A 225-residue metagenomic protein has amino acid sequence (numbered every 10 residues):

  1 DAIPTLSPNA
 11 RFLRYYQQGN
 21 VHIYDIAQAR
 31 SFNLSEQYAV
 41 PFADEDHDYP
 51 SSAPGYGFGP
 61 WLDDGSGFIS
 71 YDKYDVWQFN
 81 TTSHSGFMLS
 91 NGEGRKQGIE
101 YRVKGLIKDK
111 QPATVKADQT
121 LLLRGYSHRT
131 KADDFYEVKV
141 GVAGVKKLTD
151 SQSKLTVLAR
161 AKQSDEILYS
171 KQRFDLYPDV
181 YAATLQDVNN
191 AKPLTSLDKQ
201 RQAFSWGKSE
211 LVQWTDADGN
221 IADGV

Functional and structural regions predicted by a protein language model:
D1-F32, P60: Secondary-structure-rich domain cores
D1-R11, E45-D64, R95-D118, K154: Short coil-to-beta transitions that initiate beta-strands within beta-rich domains
A10-L13, G67-F68, L121, I167: Hydrophobic beta-strand positions that form the internal "hydrophobic ladder" of WD40/Gbeta-like beta-propeller blades
Y16-V21, Q28, H47-M88, S164: Repeat-solenoid scaffold signature
I23-D25, N33, Q78, M88 (+2 more regions): Conserved blade-register residue in beta-propeller folds
S35-D48, S90-I99, L197-Q200: Sequence/structural signature of beta-propeller blade repeats across diverse families
D44-Y49, F87, G144-T149: A short beta-strand motif characteristic of beta-propeller blades
E93, G98-V225: Non-catalytic accessory segments flanking enzyme active sites
